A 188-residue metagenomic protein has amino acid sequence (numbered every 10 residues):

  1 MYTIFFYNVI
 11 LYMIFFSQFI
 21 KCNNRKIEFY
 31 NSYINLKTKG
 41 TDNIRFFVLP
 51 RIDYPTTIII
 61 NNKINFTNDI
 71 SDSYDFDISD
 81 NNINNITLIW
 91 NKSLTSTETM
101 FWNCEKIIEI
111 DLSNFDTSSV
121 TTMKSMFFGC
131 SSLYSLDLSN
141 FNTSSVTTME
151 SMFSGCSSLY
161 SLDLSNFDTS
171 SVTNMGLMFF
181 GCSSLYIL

Functional and structural regions predicted by a protein language model:
M1-V9: Classical eukaryotic N-terminal signal peptides for Sec-dependent ER targeting/secretion, especially the positively
I10-S118: N-terminal capping/linker segments that flank leucine-rich repeat
T38, I60, L88, F115 (+5 more regions): Broad hydrophobic/π-residue packing in well-ordered secondary structure
N84-S93, K106-S119, S131-T147, S158-T173 (+1 more regions): Structural signature of tandem-repeat unit edges
E98-M100, S119-F128, S145-S154, T173-F180: Consensus positions within tandem repeat domains that build extended binding/scaffold surfaces
